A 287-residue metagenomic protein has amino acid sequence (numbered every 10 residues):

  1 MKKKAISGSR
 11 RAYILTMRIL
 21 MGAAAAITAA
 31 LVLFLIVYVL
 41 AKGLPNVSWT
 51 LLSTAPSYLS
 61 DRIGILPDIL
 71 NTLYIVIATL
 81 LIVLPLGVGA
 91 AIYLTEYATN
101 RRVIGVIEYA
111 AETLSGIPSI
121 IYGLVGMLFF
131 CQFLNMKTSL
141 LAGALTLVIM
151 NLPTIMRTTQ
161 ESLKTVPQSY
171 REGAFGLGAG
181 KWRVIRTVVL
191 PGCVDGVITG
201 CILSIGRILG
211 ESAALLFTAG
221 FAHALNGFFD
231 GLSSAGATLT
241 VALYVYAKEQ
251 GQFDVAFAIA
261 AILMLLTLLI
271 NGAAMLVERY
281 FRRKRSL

Functional and structural regions predicted by a protein language model:
M1-A25, A274-L287: Transmembrane alpha-helical segments of polytopic membrane transport and secretion proteins
K3-L20, V37-L81, V245-F253: Periplasmic/extracellular loop-to-transmembrane helix junction in inner-membrane transport proteins
I14, L86, T99-V103, Q168-T199: Amphipathic cytosolic juxtamembrane alpha-helices at the membrane-cytosol interface of multi-pass membrane transporters
P56-L59, I63, L215-M264: Interhelical loop and adjacent transmembrane-helix boundary motif in polytopic membrane transport permeases
T79-A111, L124, A274-Y280: Transmembrane-helix boundary motif in ABC transporter permease subunits
E112-V148: Generic hydrophobic transmembrane alpha-helix motif, especially the helices
T159, K181-A219: Transmembrane alpha-helices
Q160, K164, I202, V241-L287: C-terminal transmembrane helix and the adjacent membrane-cytosol boundary/short C-terminal tail of inner/organellar
